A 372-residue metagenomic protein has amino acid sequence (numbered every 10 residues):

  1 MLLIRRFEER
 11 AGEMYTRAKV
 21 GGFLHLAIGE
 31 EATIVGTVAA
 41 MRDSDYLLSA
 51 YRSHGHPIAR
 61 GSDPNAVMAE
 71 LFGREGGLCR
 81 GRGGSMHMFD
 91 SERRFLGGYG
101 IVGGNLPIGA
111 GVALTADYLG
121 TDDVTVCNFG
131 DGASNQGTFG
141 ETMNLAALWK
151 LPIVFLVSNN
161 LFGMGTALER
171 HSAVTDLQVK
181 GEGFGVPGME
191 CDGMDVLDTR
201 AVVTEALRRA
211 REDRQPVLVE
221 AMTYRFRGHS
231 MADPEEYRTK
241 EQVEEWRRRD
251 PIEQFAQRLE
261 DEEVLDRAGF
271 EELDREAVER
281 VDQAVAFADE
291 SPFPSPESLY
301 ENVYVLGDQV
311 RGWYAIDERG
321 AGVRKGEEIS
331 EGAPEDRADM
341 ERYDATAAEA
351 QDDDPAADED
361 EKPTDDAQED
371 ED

Functional and structural regions predicted by a protein language model:
M1-L2, M68: Short alpha-helical scaffolding segments that buttress acidic/His motifs in well-ordered protein cores
L2-T33, E236, K240-D372: Conserved acidic/glycine
E9, E13, R17-W149, A167-A173 (+2 more regions): Cofactor-binding active-site loop characterized by glycine-rich and histidine/acidic residues
A32, I58, M164, D198-T199 (+2 more regions): Short secondary-structure boundary/hinge segments and terminal tails
Y51, A221-T223, V303: A general secondary-structure junction signal
F95-E290: Glycine-rich ThDP/TPP pyrophosphate-binding loop and its adjacent helix/strand module within ThDP-dependent enzymes
